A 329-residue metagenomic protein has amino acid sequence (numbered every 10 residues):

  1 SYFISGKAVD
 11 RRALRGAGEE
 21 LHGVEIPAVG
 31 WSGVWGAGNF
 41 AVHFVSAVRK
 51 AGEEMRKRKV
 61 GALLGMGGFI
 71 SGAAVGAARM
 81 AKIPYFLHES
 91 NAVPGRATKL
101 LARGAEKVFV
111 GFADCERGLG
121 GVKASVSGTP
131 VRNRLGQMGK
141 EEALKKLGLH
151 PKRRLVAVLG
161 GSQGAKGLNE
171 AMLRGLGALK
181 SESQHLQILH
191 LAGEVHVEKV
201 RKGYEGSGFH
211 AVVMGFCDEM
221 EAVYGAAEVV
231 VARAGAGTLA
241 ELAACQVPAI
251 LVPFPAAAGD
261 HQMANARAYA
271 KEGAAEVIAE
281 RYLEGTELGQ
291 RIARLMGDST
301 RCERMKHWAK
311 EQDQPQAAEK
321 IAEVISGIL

Functional and structural regions predicted by a protein language model:
S1-V48, S127, E194-H196, R281: Conserved nucleotide-sugar phosphate-binding/catalytic loop shared by glycosyltransferases and other
Y2, A8-V9, E20, R79-E141: Active-site-proximal region of nucleotide-activated glycan assembly enzymes, centered on histidine/acidic-rich loops
R11-A13, A17, K140-V230, M263-R267 (+2 more regions): Donor-nucleotide binding loops and adjacent catalytic segments primarily of GT-B fold Leloir glycosyltransferases
A13, K50-L64, S71-F86, K99-K107: Glycosyltransferases and closely related glycan-assembly transferases that use nucleotide-activated donors
V60-A62, M214-C217, G225-L239, V247-P248: Acidic donor-binding loop of glycosyltransferase active sites
A81, G225-A227, E241-V252, E272: Conserved donor-binding/catalytic loop of nucleotide-activated donor transferases
R301-P315: A short, well-ordered alpha-helix in the C-terminal region of glycosyltransferases
Q314-L329: C-terminal alpha-helical cap of glycosyltransferases
